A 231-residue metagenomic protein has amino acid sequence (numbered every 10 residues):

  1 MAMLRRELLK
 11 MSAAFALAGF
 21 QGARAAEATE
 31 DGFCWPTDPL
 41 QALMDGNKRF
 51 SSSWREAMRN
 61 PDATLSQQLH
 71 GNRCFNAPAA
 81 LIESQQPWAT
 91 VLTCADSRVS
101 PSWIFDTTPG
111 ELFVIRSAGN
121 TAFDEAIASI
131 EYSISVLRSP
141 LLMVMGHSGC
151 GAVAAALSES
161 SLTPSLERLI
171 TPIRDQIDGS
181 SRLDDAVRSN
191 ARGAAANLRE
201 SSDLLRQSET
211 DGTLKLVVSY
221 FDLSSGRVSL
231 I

Functional and structural regions predicted by a protein language model:
M1-A16: N-terminal secretory signal peptides and thylakoid transit peptides that target proteins across membranes
F15, G46, F50-S53, V136 (+4 more regions): Change "in soluble alpha/beta enzymes" to "in soluble alpha/beta proteins
G22-S52: C-terminal segment of N-terminal export signals and the immediately downstream linker at the start of the mature
P36, C94-V187, G193-A194: Short HxH-centered metal-ligating active-site micro-motif
L43, V91, V144, V218: Divalent metal-coordination and catalytic microenvironments
M44-A95: N-terminal low-complexity or amphipathic/hydrophobic leaders
Q85-W88, P109-L112, L137-L141, D211-G212 (+1 more regions): Short coil/turn connectors at secondary-structure junctions
L204-I231: Active-site-adjacent mobile loop/cap segments within catalytic or ligand-binding domains
